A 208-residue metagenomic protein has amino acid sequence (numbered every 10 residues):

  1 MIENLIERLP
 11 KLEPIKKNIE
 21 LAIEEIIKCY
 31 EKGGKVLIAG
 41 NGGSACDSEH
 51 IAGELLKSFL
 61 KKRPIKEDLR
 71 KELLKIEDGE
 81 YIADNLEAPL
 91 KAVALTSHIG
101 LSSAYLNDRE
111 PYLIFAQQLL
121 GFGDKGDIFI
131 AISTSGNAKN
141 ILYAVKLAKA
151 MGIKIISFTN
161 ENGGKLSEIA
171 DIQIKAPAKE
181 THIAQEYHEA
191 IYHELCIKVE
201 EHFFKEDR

Functional and structural regions predicted by a protein language model:
M1-P14: Generic N-terminal amphipathic, Lys/Arg-enriched alpha-helix
K28-F122: Glycine-rich, small/polar surface segments that engage phosphate groups of diverse ligands
A45-E49, Y112, N137-A144, L166: Short glycine/serine/threonine-rich phosphate/pyrophosphate-binding segments that cradle anionic phosphate groups
A88, E168-D171: Short, structured coil segments at secondary-structure junctions
G121, H182-R208: A charged, well-structured terminal subsegment
F129, I155, I172-I174: Short, well-ordered beta-strand core segments
S157-I169: Short, glycine/polar-rich helix-capping loops at beta-to-alpha or helix-loop-helix junctions that flank or form
